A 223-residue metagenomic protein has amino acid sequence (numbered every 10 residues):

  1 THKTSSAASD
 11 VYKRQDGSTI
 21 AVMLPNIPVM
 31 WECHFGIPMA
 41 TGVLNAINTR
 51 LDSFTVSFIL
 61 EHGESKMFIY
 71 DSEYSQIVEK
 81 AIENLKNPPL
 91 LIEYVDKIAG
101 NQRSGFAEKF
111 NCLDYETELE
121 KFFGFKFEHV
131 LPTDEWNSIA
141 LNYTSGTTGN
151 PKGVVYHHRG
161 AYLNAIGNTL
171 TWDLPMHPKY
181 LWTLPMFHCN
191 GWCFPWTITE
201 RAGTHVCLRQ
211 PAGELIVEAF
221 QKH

Functional and structural regions predicted by a protein language model:
T1-A8, Y12: Single conserved hydrophobic/aromatic residue that forms the stacking wall/gate of nucleotide- or nucleobase-binding
I20, I37, F68, S138 (+4 more regions): Conserved S/T- and glycine-rich ATP-binding loop of Class I adenylate-forming
L24, G42-L60, S72-I77, T183 (+1 more regions): ATP-dependent adenylate-forming carboxylate-activation enzymes
P28-I47, V56-S57, N168-L170, C189-R201: Hydrophobic alpha-helical segments in the ANL/AMP-binding
F35, M39-T117: Structural core segment of the AMP-binding/adenylate-forming
E93, A107-Y115, E120-Y143, N150 (+1 more regions): Conserved pre-ATP/AMP-binding loop-to-beta segment of ANL
I139-L163: Conserved AMP-binding A3 loop
Y162-K179, F187-H223: Conserved AMP-binding/adenylation subdomain of ANL enzymes
